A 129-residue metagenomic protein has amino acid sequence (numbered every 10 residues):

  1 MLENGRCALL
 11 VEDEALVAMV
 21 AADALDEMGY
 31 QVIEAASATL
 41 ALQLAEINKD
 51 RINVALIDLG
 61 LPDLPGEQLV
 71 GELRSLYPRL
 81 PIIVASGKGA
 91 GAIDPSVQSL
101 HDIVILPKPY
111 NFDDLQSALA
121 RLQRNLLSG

Functional and structural regions predicted by a protein language model:
E12: Conserved acidic carboxylate
M19-E27: Charged docking surfaces used in two-component/phosphorelay signaling
A22, E34-V54: Acidic, metal-coordinating helix/loop segments flanking the phosphotransfer/catalytic sites of two-component signaling
S37, P65-L69: Acidic catalytic/metal-coordinating carboxylates
D58: Active-site residues of response regulator receiver
P62: The feature encodes the CheY-like receiver
Q68, K88-P107, D113, S117-A120: Alpha4 helix (beta4-alpha4-beta5 surface) of REC/receiver domains from two-component response regulators
